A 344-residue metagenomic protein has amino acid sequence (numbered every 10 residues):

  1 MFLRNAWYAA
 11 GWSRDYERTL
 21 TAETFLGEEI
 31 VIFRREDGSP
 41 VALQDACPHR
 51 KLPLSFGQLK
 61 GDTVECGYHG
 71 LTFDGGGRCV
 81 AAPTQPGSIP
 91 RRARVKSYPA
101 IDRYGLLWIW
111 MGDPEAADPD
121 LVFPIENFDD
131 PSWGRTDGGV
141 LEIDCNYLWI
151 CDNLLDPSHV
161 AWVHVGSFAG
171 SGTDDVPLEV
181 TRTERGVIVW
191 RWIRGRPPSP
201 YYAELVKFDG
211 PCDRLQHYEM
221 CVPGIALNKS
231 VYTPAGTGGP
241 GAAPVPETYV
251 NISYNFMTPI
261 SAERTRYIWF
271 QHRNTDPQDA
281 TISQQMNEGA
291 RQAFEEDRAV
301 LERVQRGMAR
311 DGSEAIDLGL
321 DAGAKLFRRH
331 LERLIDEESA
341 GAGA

Functional and structural regions predicted by a protein language model:
M1-A6, A22, I335: Hydrophobic, proline/glycine-rich low-complexity stretches
M1-F2, A10-R14, R34-E36, E65-L71 (+7 more regions): A generic short-segment signal for beta-strand/edge and adjacent turn/coil regions
F2, W12, Q58, A161-G170: A short, aromatic/hydrophobic, helix- or strand-capping loop or linear motif that either lines the entrance/gate
N5-W7, R18, V95, Y104 (+4 more regions): Sequence-level motif detector for i,i+2 pairs with an aromatic at +2
A9-R135: Rieske [2Fe-2S] iron-sulfur-binding domain
S39, E115-A344: C-terminal catalytic domain of Rieske-type non-heme iron oxygenases
